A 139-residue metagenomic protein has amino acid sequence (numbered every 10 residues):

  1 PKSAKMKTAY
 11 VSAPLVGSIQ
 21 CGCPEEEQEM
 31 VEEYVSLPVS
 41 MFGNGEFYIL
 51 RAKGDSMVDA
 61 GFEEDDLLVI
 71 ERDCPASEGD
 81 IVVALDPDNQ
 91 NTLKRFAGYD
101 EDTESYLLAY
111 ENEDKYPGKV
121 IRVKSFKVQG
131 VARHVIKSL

Functional and structural regions predicted by a protein language model:
P1-D59, E63, E78, N89-N91 (+4 more regions): Short, positionally conserved secondary-structure boundary motifs
I49, V69-I70, V83: Hydrophobic beta-strand signal
A52, I70-E71, Y110: Thr-Gly-centered strand-to-loop micro-motif
E64-R72: Conserved PDZ fold ligand-binding element
R72, D86-D88: Short, flexible beta-strand-to-coil junctions
A76-V83: Short coil-to-beta transition motif at edge beta-strands of beta-rich domains
A84, L108-Y110: SH3/SH3-like beta-barrel fold
